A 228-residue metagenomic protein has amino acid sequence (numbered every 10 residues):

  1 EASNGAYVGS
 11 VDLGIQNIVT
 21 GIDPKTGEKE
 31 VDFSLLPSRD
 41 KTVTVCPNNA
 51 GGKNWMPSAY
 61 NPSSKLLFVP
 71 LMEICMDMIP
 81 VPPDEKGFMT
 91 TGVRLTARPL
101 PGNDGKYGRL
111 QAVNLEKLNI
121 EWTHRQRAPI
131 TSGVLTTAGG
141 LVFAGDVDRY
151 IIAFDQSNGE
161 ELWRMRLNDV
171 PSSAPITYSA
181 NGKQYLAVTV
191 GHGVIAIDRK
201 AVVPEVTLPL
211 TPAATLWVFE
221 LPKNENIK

Functional and structural regions predicted by a protein language model:
E1-K228: Beta-sheet-rich non-transmembrane sensory/scaffold domains
